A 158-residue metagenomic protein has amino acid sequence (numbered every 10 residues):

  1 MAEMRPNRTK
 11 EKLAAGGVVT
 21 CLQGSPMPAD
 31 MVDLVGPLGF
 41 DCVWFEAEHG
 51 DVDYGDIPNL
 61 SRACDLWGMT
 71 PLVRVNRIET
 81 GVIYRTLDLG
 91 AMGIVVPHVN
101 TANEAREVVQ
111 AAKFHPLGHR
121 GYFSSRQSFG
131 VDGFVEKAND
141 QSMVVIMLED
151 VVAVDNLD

Functional and structural regions predicted by a protein language model:
M1-Q23, F129-D140: N-terminal amphipathic alpha-helix/helix-capping segment at the start of soluble metabolic enzymes
R8, Y54-D88, Q110-L117, N139-Q141: Alpha-helix-loop-beta-strand connector modules within alpha/beta enzyme cores
V18-Q23, V43-F45, P71-V75, I94-V96 (+1 more regions): Hydrophobic faces of well-ordered beta-strands that scaffold small-molecule active sites in alpha/beta enzyme cores
G24-L38, R77-R85, D150-D158: Short, acidic/polar
M31-N59: Glycine-rich, proline-tolerant flexible connector loops at the mouths of alpha/beta enzymes
L38-C42, D88-G93, K113-F114: Glycine-enriched alpha-helix->loop->beta-strand junction motifs that scaffold or abut catalytic
A47-G50, N76-R77, V99-T101: Short, ordered loop/turn segments at secondary-structure junctions
G81, G93-D158: Conserved anion-binding
